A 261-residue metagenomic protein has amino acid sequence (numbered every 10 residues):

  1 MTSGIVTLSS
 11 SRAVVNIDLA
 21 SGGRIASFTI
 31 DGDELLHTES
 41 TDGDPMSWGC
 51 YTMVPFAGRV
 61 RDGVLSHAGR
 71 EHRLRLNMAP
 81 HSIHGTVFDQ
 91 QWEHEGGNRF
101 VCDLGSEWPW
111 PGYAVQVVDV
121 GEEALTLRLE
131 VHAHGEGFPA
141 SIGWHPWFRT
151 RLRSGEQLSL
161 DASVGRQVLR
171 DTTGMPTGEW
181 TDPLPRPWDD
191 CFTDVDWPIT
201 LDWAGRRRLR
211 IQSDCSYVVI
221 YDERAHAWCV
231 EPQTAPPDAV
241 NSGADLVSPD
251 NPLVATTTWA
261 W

Functional and structural regions predicted by a protein language model:
M1, F56-G58, G85-Q90, P109-Y113 (+2 more regions): Short solvent-exposed loop/turn micro-motifs enriched in small/polar/acidic residues
M1-H72, D196-C215, N251-W261: Beta-strand-rich N-terminal accessory domains
V6, V15, N98-F100, L125-L127 (+3 more regions): Hydrophobic residues embedded in beta-strands of well-ordered beta-sheets
T7-S9, R70, R75-E122: Extended, loop-rich substrate-binding clefts of extracytoplasmic carbohydrate-active enzymes
L8, L19, C102-R151: Acidic, contiguous internal or C-terminal segments within carbohydrate-active enzymes that form a structured patch used
D44-C50, R75-N77, N98-C102, T181-R186: Short Pro/Gly-enriched beta-strand edge/turn motifs at strand-loop
G135-P139, P146-D214: Active-site/ligand-binding surface loops and adjacent short beta/alpha elements that line catalytic pockets across
R207-W261: Active-site pocket scaffolds in enzymes
